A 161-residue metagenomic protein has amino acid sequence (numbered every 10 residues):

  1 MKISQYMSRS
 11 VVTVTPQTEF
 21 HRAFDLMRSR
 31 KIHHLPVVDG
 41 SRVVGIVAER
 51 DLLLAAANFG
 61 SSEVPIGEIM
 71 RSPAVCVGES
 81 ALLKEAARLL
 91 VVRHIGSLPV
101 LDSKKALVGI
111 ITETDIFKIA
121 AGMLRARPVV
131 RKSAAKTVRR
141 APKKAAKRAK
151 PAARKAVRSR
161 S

Functional and structural regions predicted by a protein language model:
M1-S10, A48-C76, L82-V92, S103 (+2 more regions): Tandem CBS (Bateman) regulatory domains
T13-K31, V38, V77-H94, L101 (+1 more regions): The conserved cystathionine-beta-synthase
P36, G45, P99: Conserved catalytic/dimer-interface elements of ABC ATPase nucleotide-binding domains
R42: Conserved switch/coupling elements of ABC/ABC-like ATPase nucleotide-binding domains
